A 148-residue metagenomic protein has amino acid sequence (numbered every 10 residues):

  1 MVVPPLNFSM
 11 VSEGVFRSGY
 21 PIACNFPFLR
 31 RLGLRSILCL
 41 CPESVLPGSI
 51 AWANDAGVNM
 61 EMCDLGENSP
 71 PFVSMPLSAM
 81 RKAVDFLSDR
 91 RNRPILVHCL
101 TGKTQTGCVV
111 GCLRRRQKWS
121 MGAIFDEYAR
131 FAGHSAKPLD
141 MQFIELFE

Functional and structural regions predicted by a protein language model:
M1-V97, T101, C108-E148: Cys-dependent protein tyrosine phosphatase-like superfamily
